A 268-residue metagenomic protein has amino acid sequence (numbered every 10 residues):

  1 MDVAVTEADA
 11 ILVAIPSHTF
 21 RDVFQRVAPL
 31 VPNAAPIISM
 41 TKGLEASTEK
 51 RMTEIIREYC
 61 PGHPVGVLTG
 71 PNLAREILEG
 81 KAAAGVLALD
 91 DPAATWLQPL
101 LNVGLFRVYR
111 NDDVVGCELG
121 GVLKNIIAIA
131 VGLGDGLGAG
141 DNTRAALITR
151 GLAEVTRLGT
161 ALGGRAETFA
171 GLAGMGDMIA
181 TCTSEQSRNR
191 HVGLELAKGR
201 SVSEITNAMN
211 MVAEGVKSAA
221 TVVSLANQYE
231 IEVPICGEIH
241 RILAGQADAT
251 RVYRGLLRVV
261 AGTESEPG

Functional and structural regions predicted by a protein language model:
M1-A82, Q98-P99: Rossmann-like NAD(P)(H) cofactor-binding subdomain of soluble oxidoreductases
D9-L12, V31, T48, C60 (+8 more regions): Structural signal for hydrophobic packing residues in well-ordered secondary-structure cores of soluble enzyme domains
I11, I37, G85-V86, R107 (+1 more regions): Short, well-ordered beta-strand core segments
T19, L30, I55-H63, K81-T168: Internal alpha-helical scaffold of NAD(P)-dependent oxidoreductase catalytic cores
F20, E45, E49, T53 (+12 more regions): Generic structural signal for well-ordered, non-membrane alpha-helical segments in soluble metabolic enzymes
S39, P64-T69, V108-D112, G171 (+1 more regions): General beta-strand structural signal in soluble alpha/beta enzymes
R75-E76, G121, G171-G174: A short beta-turn/loop motif at secondary-structure boundaries
V131-D135, T160-A170, G174, M178-G268: NAD(P)-dependent Rossmann-like dehydrogenase/reductase catalytic/cofactor-binding core
